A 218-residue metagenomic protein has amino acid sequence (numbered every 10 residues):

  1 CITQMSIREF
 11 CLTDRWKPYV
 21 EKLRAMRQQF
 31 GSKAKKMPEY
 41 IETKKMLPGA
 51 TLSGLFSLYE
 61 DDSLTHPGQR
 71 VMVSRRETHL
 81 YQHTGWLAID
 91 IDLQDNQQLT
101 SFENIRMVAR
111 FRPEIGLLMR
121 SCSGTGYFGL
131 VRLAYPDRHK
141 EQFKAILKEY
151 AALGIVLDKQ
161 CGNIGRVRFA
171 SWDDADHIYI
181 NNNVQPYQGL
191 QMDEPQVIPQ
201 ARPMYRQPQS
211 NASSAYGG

Functional and structural regions predicted by a protein language model:
C1-G85, E194-A212, G217: DNA replication initiation on ssDNA origins
F10, D14-R15, R70, R75-Q97 (+1 more regions): DNA replication initiation modules
R27, I41-K44, A109-P113, I146-G154: Hydrophobic, Leu/Ile/Phe/Ala-enriched alpha-helical segments that form helix-helix packing faces
L87-D90, L117-R120, F128: Structural recognition of the beta-strand scaffold that forms the well-ordered cores of secreted hydrolase catalytic
N96-E114: Short amphipathic alpha-helix segments
L117-S123, D158-N163: Short beta-strand
T125-V131: A generic structural motif
